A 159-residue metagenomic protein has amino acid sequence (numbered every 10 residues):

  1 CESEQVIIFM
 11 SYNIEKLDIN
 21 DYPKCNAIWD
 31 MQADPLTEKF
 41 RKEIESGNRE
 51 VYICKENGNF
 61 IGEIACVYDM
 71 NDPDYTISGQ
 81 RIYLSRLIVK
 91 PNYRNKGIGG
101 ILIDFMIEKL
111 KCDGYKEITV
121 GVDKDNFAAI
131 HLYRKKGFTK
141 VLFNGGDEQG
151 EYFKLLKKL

Functional and structural regions predicted by a protein language model:
C1-N20, K158-L159: Conserved N-terminal entry element of GNAT/NAT acetyltransferase domains
Y12, I19-P91, I103-D104, K109: Acetyl-CoA-dependent GNAT
F60, N95-G97, T119: Short glycine/serine/threonine-biased micro-segments
K90-D104, D113, K124-H131, K135-K136: Conserved glycine-rich acetyl-CoA-binding loop
K116, D123-I130, R134-K136, L142-L159: C-terminal "cap" of GNAT-fold acetyltransferases
